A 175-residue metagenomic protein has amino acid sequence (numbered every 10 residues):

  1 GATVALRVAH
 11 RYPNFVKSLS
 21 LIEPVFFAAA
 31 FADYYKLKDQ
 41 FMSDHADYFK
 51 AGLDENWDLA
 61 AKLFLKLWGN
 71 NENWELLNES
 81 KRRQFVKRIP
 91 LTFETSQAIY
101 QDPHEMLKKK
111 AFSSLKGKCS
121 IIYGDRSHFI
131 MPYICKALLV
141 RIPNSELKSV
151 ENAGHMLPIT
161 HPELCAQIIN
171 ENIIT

Functional and structural regions predicted by a protein language model:
G1-A32: Conserved hydrolase catalytic core segment
V25-L53: A catalytic-pocket lid/entrance helix-loop region that shapes and gates access to the active site across common
D47-A60, T160: Short helix-adjacent coil turns
G52, S127, G154-L157: Glycosyltransferase donor-binding loop in the core domain
D54-S96: Conserved alpha/beta-hydrolase catalytic His-Asp/Glu region
Q84-V140, E146-S149: Conserved serine/cysteine hydrolase catalytic core
V150-A166: Catalytic histidine-centered segment of alpha/beta-hydrolase-like enzymes
I168-T175: C-terminal alpha-helix
